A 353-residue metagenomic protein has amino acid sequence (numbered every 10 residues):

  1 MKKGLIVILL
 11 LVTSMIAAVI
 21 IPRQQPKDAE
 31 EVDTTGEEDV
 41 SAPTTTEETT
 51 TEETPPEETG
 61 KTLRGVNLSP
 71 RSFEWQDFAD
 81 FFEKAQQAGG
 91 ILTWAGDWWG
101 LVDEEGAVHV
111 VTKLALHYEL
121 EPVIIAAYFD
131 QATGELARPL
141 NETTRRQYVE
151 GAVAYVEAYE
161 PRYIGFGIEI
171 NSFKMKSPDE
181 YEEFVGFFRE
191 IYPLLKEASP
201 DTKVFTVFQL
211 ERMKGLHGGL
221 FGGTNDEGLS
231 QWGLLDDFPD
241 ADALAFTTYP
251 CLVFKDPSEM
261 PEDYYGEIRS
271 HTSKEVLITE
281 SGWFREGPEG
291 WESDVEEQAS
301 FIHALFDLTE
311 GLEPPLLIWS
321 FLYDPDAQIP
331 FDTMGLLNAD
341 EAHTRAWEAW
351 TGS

Functional and structural regions predicted by a protein language model:
M1-D28: Secretory targeting signatures
P55-Q147, G165-N171, A245, P250-C251 (+2 more regions): N-terminal substrate-binding region of glycoside hydrolase catalytic domains
F73-F81, E105-V111, Y148-A152, L210-D236 (+3 more regions): Alpha-helical scaffolding within the catalytic cores of extracellular/periplasmic polymer-degrading hydrolases
F78, K174, P288-S300, T309-S353: Aromatic-rich peripheral "rim/lid" segments of glycoside hydrolase catalytic domains that contact and position glycan
W94-D97, R162, I168, L220-S258 (+1 more regions): Aromatic- and acid-rich polysaccharide-binding/catalytic face of secreted or lumenal carbohydrate-active enzymes
R138-F166, E183-L194, N225-D237, H303-L308: An active-site-proximal structural segment forming one wall of the substrate-binding cleft that immediately precedes
G151-Y181, F205-V207, I318-Y323: Active-site groove signature of glycoside hydrolases
F188-D226, E275-E286, P314-D324: Aromatic-lined carbohydrate-recognition surfaces of secreted/lumenal glycan-active proteins
